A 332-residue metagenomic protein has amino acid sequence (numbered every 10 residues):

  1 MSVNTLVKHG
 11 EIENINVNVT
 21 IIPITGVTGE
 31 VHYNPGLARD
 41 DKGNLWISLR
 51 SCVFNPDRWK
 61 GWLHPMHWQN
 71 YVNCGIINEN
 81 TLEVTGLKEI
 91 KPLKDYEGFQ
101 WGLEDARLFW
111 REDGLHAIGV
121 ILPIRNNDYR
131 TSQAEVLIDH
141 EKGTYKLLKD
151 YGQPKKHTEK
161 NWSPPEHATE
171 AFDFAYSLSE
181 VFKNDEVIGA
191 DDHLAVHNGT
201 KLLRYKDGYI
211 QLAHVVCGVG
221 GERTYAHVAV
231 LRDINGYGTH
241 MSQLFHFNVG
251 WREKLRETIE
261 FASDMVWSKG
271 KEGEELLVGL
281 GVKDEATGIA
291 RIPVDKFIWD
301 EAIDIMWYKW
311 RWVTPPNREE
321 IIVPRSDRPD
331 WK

Functional and structural regions predicted by a protein language model:
S2-K332: Beta-propeller domains
